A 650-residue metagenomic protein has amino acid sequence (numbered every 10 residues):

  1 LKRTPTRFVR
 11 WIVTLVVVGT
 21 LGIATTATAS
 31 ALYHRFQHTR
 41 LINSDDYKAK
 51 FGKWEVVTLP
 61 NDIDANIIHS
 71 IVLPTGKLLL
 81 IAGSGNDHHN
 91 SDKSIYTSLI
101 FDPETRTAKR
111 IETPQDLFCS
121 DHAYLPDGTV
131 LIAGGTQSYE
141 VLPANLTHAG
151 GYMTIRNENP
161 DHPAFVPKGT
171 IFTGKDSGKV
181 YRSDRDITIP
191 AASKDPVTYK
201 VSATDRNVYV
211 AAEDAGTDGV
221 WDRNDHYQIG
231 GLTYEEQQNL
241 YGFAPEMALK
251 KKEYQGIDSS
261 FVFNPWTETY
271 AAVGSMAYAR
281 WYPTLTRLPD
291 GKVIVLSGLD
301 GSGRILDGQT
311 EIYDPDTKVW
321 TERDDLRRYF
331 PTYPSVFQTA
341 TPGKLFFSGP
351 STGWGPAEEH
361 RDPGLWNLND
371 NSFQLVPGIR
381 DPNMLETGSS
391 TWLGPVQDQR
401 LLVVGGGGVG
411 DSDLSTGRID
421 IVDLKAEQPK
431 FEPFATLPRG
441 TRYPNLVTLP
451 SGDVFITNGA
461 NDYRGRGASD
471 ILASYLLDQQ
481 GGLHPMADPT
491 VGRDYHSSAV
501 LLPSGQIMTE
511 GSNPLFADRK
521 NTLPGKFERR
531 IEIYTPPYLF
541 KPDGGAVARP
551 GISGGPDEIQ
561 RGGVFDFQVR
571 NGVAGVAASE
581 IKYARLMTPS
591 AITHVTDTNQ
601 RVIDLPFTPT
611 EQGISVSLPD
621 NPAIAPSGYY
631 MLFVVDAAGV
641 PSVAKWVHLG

Functional and structural regions predicted by a protein language model:
K2-A144, H162, P167-K168, L249-G650: Kelch-like beta-propeller repeat domains
V141-K250: Short beta-strand/helix segments in adaptor/scaffold domains that form protein-protein interfaces within large
